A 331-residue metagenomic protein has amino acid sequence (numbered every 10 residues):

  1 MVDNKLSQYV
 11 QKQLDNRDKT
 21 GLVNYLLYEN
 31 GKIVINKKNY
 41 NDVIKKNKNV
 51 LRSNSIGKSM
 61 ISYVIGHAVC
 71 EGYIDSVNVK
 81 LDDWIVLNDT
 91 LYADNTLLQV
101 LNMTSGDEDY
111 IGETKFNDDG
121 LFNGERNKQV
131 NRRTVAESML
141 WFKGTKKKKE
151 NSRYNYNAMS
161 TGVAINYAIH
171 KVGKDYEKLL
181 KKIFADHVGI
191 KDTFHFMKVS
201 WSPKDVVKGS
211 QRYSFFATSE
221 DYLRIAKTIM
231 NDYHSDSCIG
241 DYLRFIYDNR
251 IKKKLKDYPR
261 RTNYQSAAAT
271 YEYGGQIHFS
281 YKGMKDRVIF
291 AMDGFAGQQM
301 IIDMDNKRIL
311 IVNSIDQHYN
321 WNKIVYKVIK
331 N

Functional and structural regions predicted by a protein language model:
K12-K45, M300-I302, K307-I311: A short, well-structured edge-of-sheet supersecondary motif
D15, I44-M60, A68-R153: Active-site-proximal loop and beta-strand segments within enzyme catalytic domains
G31, S53-I74, V100, Y154-F184 (+2 more regions): Alpha-helical scaffold elements that line and support the substrate/ligand-binding pocket of soluble hydrolases
I35, N47-K48, E113-W201, S210-Y213: Catalytic-site signature segments of enzymes, centered on catalytic residues
E71-Y110, M159, V172-Y213, A217 (+1 more regions): Active-site helix/loop module of the DD-peptidase/beta-lactamase fold, centered on the serine-lysine SxxK catalytic
L121-G124, V199-F216, N263-A267, Y273-H278: Carbohydrate-binding/catalytic loop surfaces
K191-M197, N249-I309: Active-site Gly/Thr loop motif
N320-N331: Short, gly/Ser/Thr-rich active-site loops of penicillin-recognizing serine hydrolases
